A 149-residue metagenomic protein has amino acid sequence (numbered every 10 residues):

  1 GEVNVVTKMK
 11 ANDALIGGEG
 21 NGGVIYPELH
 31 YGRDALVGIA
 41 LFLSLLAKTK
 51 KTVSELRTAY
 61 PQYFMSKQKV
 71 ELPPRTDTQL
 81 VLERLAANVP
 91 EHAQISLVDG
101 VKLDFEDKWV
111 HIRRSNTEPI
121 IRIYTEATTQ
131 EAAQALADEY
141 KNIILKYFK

Functional and structural regions predicted by a protein language model:
G1-K149: Phosphate-binding and adjacent anionic-ligand microenvironments
